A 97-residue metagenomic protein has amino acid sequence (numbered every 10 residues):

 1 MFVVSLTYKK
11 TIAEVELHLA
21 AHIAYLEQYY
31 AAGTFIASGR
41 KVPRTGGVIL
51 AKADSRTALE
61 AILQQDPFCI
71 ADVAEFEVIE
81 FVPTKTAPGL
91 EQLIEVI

Functional and structural regions predicted by a protein language model:
M1-I97: Conserved, structured core segments of small domains
